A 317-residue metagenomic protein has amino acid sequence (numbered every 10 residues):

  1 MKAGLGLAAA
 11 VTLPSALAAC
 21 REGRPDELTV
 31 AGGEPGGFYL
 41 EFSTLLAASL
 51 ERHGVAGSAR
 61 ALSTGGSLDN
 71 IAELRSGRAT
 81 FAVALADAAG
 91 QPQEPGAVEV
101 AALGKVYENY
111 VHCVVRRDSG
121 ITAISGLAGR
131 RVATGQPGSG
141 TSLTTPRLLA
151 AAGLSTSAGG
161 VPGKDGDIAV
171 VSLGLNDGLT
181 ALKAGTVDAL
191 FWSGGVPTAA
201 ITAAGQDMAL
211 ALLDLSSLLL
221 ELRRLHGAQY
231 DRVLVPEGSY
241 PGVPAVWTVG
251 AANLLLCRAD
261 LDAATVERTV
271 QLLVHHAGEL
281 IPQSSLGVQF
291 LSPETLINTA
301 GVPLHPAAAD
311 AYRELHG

Functional and structural regions predicted by a protein language model:
M1-A19: N-terminal export signals
S15-V30: C-terminal region of N-terminal signal peptides and the immediate post-cleavage residues of exported proteins
E27-H53, G57, A61, N109-A184 (+3 more regions): Bilobed "Venus flytrap"/periplasmic-binding protein-like clamshell domains and structurally analogous long
P35, A79, A86-A88, V106-E108 (+4 more regions): Solvent-exposed coil/turn segments that connect beta secondary-structure elements in extracytoplasmic/periplasmic
A48-V55, R75-A79, A150-L154, K183-V187 (+2 more regions): Sec-exported extracytoplasmic/periplasmic mature domains
L74, A79-F81, E99-Y107: Short beta-strand-centered segments that line the small-molecule binding cleft or hinge of alpha/beta clamshell
A86-A89, P95, S119, S157-L255 (+1 more regions): Pocket-lining segment of extracytoplasmic ligand-binding domains
P244-G317: Segments of small-molecule ligand-sensing domains
